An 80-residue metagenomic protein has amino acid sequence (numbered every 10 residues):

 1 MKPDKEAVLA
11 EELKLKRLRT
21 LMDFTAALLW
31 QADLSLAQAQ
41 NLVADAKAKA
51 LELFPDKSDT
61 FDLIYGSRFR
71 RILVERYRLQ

Functional and structural regions predicted by a protein language model:
M1-L36: N-terminal acidic leader/helix
L21, T25, A32, V43-A46 (+2 more regions): Non-transmembrane alpha-helical oligomerization segments
A37-L42: Short S/T/G/P-rich N-terminal loop/turn motif that feeds into the first structured element of a domain
D45, A50-Q80: Helix-rich interaction surfaces within compact, conserved domain-sized segments that mediate assembly or partner
